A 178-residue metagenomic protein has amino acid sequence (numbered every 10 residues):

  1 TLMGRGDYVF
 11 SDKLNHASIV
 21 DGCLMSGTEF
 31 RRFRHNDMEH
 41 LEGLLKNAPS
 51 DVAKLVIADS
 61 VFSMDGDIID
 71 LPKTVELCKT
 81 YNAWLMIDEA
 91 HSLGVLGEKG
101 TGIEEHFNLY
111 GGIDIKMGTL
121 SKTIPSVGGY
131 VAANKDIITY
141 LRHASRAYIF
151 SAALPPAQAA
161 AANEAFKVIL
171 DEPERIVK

Functional and structural regions predicted by a protein language model:
T1-A17: Conserved PLP-anchoring active-site segment centered on the Schiff-base-forming lysine
R5, M25-G27, Y81, G112: Short, structured coil segments at secondary-structure junctions
L14, V61, A90-H91: Conserved Walker B
A17-G27: Active-site-proximal loop->helix
R31-I87: Active-site phosphate-binding strand-loop segment of PLP-dependent enzymes
Y81-W84, H91, L96-K178: Active-site C-terminal subdomain of aminotransferase-like
